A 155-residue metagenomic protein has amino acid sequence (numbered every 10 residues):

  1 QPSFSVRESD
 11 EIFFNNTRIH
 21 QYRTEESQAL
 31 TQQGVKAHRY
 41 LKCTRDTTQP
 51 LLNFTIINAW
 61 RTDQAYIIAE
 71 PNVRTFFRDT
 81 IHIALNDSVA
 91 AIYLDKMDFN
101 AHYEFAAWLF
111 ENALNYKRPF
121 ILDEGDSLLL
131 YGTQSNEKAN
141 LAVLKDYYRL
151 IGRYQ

Functional and structural regions predicted by a protein language model:
Q1-W108, I121-Q155: A generic "folded-domain core" signal
